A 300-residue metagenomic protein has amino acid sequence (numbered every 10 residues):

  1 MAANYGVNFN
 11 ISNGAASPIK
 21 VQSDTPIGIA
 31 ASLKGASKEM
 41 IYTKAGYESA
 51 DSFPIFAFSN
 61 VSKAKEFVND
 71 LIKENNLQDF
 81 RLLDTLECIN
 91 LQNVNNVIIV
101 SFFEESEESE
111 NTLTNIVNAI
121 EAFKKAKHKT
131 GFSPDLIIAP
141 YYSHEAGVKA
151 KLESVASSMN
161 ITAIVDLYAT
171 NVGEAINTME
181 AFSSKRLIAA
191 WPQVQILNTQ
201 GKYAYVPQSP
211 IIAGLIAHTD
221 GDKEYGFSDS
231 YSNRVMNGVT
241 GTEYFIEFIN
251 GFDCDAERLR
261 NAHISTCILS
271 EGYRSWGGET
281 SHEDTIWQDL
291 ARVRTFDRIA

Functional and structural regions predicted by a protein language model:
A3-N8, S17-S23, I27-S62, V68-I72 (+2 more regions): A glycine- and small-residue-enriched flexible loop/hinge signal that marks low-structured segments
I11-S12: Membrane-interacting alpha-helical segments
K73-N76, N93-N118: Acidic/glycine-enriched edge-of-secondary-structure segments
L82: Active-site-proximal structural segments of metal-dependent nucleotidyl cyclase/transferase enzymes
T85: NAD-dependent ADP-ribosyltransferases
